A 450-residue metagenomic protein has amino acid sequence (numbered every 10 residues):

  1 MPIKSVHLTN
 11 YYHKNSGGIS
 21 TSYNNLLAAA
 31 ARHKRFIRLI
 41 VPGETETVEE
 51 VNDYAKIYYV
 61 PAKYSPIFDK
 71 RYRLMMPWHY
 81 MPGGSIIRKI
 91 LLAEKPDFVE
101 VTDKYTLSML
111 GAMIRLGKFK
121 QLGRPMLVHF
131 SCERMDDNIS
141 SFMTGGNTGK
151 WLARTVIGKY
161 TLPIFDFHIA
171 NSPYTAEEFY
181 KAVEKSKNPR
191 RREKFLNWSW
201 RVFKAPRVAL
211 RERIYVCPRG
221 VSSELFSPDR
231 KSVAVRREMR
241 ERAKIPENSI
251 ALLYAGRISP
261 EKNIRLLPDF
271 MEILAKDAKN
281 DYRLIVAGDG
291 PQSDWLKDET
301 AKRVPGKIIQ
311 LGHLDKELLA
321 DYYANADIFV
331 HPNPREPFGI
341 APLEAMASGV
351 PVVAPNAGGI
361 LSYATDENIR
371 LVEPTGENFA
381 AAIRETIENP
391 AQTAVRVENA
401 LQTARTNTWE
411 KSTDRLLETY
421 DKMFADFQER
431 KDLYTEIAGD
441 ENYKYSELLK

Functional and structural regions predicted by a protein language model:
V6, V216, V221, P246-K262 (+1 more regions): Conserved donor-binding/catalytic core segment of Leloir-type glycosyltransferases
G43, Y174, G220: Carbohydrate-associated surface elements
K150-H168, R192-P206: Membrane-proximal helix-turn-helix segments that form the acceptor-binding/catalytic region of lipid-linked
D294-L314: Nucleotide-activated donor-binding/catalytic signature segment of Leloir-type glycosyltransferases, i.e., the conserved
H313-L314, D321-A326: Short alpha-helical donor nucleotide-sugar binding micro-motif in glycosyltransferases
P334: Aromatic "clamp/platform" in nucleotide-sugar-dependent glycosyltransferases that forms part of the donor/acceptor
P351-A354: Short hydrophobic beta-strand element within catalytic cores of glycosyltransferases and related nucleotide-activated
D366-E377, E385-A391: Conserved acidic donor-binding segment of nucleotide-sugar-dependent glycosyltransferases
